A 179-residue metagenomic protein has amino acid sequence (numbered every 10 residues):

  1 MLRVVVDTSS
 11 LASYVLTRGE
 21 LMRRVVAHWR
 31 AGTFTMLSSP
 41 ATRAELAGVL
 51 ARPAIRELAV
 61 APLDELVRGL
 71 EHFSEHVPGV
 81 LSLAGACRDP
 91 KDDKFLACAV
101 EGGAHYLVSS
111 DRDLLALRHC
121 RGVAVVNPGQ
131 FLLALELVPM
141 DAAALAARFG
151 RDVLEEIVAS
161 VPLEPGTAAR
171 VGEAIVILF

Functional and structural regions predicted by a protein language model:
M1-S38: Short, well-structured N-terminal submotif of metal-dependent ribonuclease cores
D7-T8, S39, S110-D111, N127: A secondary-structure boundary/capping signal
L11-A12, A44, L114-A116: Short, active-site-adjacent cap segments at secondary-structure transitions
E20, L37, A61, A86 (+1 more regions): Residues at secondary-structure transition points
H28, C98, L117: Hydrophobic/aromatic ligand-binding patch that stacks against planar heteroaromatic rings of cofactors or nucleotides
H28-S82, D152, I157, E164 (+1 more regions): PIN-domain endoribonuclease scaffold, especially VapC-family toxins
H72-Y106, R112: Active-site neighborhoods of divalent-metal-dependent phosphate/nucleic-acid chemistry enzymes
G102, Y106, R112-F179: Acidic, PIN/NYN-like endoribonuclease modules and their adjacent C-terminal/linker elements
